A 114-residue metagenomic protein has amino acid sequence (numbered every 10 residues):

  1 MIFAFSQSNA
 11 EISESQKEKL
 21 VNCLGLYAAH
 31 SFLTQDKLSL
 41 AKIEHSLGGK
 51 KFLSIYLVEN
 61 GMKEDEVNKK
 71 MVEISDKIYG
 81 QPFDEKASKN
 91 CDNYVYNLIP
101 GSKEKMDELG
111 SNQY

Functional and structural regions predicted by a protein language model:
F3-E11: Sec/Tat signal peptide C-region and signal peptidase I cleavage site
F5, L20-C23, V95, M106: Extended hydrophobic/Leu-rich segments
N9, K19, N97-I99: Non-transmembrane, interaction-prone segments in cytosolic or luminal domains
E11-I12, Y79: Generic detector of short alpha-helix boundary/capping microenvironments and adjacent low-complexity segments
I12-M62: Short N-proximal segments of mature Sec-exported proteins
L40-Y114: Compact alpha-helical subdomains of small soluble proteins
